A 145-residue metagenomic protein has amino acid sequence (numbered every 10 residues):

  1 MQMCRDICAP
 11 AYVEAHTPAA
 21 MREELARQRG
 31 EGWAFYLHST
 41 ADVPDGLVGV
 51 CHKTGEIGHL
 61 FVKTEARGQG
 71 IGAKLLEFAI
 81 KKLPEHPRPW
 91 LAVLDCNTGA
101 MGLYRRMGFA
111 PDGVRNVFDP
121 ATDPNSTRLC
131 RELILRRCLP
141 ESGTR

Functional and structural regions predicted by a protein language model:
M1-E65, L76-F78, K82, C138-P140: Acetyl-CoA-dependent GNAT
H16, G46, G99, P120-A121: Short secondary-structure capping/turn micro-motifs that flank functional sites
V43, H59-E77, L94-G102, R106-M107: Conserved glycine-rich acetyl-CoA-binding loop
T54, D95-N97, R115, L139: Short, flexible active-site-adjacent loop segments at beta-strand->alpha-helix junctions, enriched in small/polar
K82-D95: Conserved GNAT acetyl-CoA-binding A-motif
W90-V93, R105, A110-L133: Conserved catalytic-core motifs of GNAT/GCN5-like acyltransferases
L129-R145: Terminal substrate-recognition subdomain of acyl/acetyltransferases
